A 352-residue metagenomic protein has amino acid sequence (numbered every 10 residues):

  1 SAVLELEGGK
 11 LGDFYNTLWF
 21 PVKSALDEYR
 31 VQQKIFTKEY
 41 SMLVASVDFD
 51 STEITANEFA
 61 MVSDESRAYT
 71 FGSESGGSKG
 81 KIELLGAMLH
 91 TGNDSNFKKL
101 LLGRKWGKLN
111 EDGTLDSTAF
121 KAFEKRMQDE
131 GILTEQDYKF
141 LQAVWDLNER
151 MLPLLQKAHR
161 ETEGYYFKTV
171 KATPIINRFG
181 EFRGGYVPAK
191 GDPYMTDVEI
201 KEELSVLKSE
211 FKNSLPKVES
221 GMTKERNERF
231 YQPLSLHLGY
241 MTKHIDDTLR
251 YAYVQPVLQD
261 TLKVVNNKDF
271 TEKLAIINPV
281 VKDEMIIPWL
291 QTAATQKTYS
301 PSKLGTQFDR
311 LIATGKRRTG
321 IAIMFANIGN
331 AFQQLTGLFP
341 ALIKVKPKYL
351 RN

Functional and structural regions predicted by a protein language model:
S1-N352: Structural preference for well-ordered, secondary-structure-rich domains
